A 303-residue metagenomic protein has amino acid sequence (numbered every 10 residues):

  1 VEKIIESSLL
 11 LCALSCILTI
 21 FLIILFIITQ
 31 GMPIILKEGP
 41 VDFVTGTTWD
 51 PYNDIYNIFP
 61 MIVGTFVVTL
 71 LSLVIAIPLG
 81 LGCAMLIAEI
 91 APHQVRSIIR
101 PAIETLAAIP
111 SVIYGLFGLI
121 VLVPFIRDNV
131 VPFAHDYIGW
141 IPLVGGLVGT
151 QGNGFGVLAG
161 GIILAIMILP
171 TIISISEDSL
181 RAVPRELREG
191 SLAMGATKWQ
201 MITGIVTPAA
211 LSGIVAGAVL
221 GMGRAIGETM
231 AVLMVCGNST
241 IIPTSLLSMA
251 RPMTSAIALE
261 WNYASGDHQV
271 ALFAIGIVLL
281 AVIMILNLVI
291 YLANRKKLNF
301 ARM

Functional and structural regions predicted by a protein language model:
V1-K3, S7-S8, I28-S72, P92-H93 (+2 more regions): Periplasmic/extracellular loop-to-transmembrane helix junction in inner-membrane transport proteins
V1-L25: N-terminal signal-anchor/first transmembrane alpha helix
L18, T65, T69, L73-L81 (+8 more regions): Hydrophobic positions within alpha-helical transmembrane segments of bacterial inner-membrane proteins
K37-Y56, L116-I166: Membrane-interfacial helix termini and adjacent extracytoplasmic/periplasmic loops of multi-pass transporters
S72-I103, A134, I290-K296: Transmembrane-helix boundary motif in ABC transporter permease subunits
A102-T105, I109, I113, I172-S176 (+3 more regions): Transmembrane alpha-helices
E177-R181, R185, N262-M303: C-terminal transmembrane helix and the adjacent membrane-cytosol boundary/short C-terminal tail of inner/organellar
V232-L280: Interhelical loop and adjacent transmembrane-helix boundary motif in polytopic membrane transport permeases
